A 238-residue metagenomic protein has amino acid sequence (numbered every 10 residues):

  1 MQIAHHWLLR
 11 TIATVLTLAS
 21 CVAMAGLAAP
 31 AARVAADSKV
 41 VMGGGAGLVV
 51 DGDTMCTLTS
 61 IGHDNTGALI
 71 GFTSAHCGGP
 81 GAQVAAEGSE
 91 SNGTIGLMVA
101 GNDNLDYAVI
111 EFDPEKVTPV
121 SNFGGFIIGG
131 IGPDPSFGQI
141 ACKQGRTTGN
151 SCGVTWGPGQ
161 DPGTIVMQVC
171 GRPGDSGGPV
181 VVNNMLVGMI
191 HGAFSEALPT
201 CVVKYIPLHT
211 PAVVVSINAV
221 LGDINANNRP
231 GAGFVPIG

Functional and structural regions predicted by a protein language model:
M1-A19: N-terminal export and membrane-targeting signals
V22-M42: C-terminal region of N-terminal signal peptides and the immediate post-cleavage residues of exported proteins
D37-T54: A short, Trp-centered hydrophobic/proline-enriched beta-strand micro-motif
V50-G159, V181-N183: Serine endopeptidase catalytic core focused on the charge-relay Asp
S74-G79, G188-S195: Short beta->alpha transition motifs characteristic of CBS
D106-V109, P162-C170: Short, solvent-exposed secondary-structure boundary/capping segments
F112-G125, S195-G238: C-terminal cap/linker of serine protease catalytic domains
C170-H191, L198: Catalytic nucleophile loop of clan PA
